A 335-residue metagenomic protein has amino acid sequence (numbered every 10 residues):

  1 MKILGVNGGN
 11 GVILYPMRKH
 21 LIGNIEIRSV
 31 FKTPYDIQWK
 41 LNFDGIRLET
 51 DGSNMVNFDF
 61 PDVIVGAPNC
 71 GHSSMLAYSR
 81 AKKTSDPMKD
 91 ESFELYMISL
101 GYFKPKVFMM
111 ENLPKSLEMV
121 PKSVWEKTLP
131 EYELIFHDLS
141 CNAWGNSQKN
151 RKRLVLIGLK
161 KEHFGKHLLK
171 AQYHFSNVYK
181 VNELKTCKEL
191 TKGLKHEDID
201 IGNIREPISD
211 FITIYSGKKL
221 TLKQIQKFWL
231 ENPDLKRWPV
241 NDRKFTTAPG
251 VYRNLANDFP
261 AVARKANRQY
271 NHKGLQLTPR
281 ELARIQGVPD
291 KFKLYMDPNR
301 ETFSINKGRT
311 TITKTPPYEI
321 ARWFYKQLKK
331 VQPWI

Functional and structural regions predicted by a protein language model:
K2-K104, S116-E118: Core alpha/beta nucleotide-donor-binding catalytic domains of modification enzymes
V6, I64, P68, E183 (+3 more regions): Short conserved micro-motifs on helix faces and helix-strand junctions that flank and scaffold key functional residues
N7, F31-P34, N69, P114 (+5 more regions): Short, flexible loop/turn elements at secondary-structure junctions
M17-L21, L129, L328: Hydrophobic alpha-helical packing residues
V56-P61, C70-N254: Class I S-adenosyl-L-methionine
F60-D62, K152-L154, F259-V262, K273: A generic secondary-structure signal marking the coil-to-beta-strand transition
V65, L156-L159, A263-K265: Short, well-ordered beta-strand micro-motif
P207-I335: C-terminal target-recognition/interaction regions appended to catalytic cores
